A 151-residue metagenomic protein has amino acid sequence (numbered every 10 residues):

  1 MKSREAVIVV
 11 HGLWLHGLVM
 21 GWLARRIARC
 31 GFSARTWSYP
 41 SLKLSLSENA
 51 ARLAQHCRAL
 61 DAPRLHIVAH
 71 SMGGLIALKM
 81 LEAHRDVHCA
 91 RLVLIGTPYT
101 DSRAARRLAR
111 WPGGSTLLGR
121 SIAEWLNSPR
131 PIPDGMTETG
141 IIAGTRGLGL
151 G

Functional and structural regions predicted by a protein language model:
M1-A6: Proline/glycine-enriched tight loop/beta-turn segments at coil->beta junctions that connect or precede beta-strands
V7-L13, G17-L18, W22, R26-T137 (+1 more regions): Serine-dependent carboxylesterase/thioesterase catalytic core of lipase-like alpha/beta-hydrolase/SGNH enzymes
G140-L148: Conserved strand-to-loop "acid loop" that flanks and positions the catalytic carboxylate
